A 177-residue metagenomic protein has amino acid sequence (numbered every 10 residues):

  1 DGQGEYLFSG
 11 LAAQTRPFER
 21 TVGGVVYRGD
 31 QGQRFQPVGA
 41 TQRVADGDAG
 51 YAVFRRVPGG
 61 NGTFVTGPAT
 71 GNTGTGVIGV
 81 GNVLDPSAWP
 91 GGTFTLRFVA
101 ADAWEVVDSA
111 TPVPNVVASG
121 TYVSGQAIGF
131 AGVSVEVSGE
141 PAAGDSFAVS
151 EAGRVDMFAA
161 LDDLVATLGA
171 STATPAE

Functional and structural regions predicted by a protein language model:
D1-E177: S/T-rich, low-complexity, solvent-exposed segments of bacterial secretion/appendage proteins
